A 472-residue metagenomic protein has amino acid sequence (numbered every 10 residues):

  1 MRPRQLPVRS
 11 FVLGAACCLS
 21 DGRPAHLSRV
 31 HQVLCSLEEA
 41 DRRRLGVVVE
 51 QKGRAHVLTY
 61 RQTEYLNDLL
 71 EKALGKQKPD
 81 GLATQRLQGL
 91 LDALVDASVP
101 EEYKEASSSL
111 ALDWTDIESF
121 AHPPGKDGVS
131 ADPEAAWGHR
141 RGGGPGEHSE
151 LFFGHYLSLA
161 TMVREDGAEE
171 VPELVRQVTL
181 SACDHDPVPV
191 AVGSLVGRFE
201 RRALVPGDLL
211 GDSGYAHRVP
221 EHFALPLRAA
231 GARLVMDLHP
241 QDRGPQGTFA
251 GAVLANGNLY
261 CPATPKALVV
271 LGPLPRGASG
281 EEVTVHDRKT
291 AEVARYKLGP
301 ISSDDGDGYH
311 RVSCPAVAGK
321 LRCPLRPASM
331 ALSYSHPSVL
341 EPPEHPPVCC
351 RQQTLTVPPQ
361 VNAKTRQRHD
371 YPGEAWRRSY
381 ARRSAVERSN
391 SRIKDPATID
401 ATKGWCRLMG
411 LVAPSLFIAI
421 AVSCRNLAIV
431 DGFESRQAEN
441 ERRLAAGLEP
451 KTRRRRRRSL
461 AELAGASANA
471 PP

Functional and structural regions predicted by a protein language model:
M1-R9, E147-E150, A381, C406-L416: Structural motif
P3-R9, L13, G22, S28 (+4 more regions): Polybasic low-complexity intrinsically disordered regions
L19-D21, R44-G46, K72-G75, R378 (+1 more regions): Secondary-structure boundary/capping micro-motif
H26-Q51: DNA-recognition alpha helix
A121, A135, K297, I301-P372: Long, low-complexity, polar/charged, intrinsically disordered or flexibly structured peripheral segments
R243, G247-T248, V339-P342: Extended, non-transmembrane interaction/recognition domains
A250-G306, H310-S313, P359-M409: Short amphipathic alpha-helical "interface-anchor" segments enriched in bulky aromatics
R378-G465: Basic, amphipathic alpha-helical segments enriched in Lys/Arg and hydrophobic/aromatic residues
